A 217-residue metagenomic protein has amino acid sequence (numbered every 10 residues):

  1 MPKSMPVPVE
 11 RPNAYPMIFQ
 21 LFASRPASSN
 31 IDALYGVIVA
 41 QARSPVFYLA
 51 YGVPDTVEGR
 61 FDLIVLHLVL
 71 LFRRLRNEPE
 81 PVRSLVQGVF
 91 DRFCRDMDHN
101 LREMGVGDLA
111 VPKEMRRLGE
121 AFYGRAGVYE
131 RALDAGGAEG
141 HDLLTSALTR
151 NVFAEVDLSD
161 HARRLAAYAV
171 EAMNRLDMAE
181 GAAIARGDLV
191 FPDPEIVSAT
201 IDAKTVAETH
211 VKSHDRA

Functional and structural regions predicted by a protein language model:
P8-A217: Surface/interface-facing alpha-helical segments and adjacent flexible terminal/loop regions used for partner/assembly
